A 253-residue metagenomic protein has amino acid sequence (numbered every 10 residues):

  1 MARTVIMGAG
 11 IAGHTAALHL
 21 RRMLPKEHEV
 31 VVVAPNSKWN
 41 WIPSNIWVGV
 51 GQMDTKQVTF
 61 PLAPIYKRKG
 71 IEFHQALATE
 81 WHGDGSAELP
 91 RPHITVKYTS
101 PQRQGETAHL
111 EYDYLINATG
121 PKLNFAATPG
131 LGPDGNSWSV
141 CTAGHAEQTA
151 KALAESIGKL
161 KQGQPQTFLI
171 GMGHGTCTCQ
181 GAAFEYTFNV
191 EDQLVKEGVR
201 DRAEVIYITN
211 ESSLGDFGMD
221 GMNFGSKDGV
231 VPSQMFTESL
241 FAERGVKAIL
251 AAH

Functional and structural regions predicted by a protein language model:
M1-A2, E155: A short, basic/flexible loop-to-alpha-helix module at the beginning of a structural domain
A2-Q75, H174-V231: Beta1-alpha1 glycine-rich phosphate/pyrophosphate-binding loop at the start of Rossmann-like nucleotide-binding domains
H19, P61, Q148, A152 (+3 more regions): Alpha-helical scaffold segments in soluble metabolic enzymes
A63-R68, L131-G132, E238-E243: Short, conserved catalytic or adaptor-binding loops enriched in Gly and charged residues
G70-E80, F241-H253: A conserved beta-strand/loop element that lines the FAD pocket in flavoprotein oxidoreductases
H74-E185, N189-G198: FAD-binding core/adjacent interface of flavoenzyme oxidoreductases
G225-A251: A glycine-rich helix N-cap at a beta->alpha junction
